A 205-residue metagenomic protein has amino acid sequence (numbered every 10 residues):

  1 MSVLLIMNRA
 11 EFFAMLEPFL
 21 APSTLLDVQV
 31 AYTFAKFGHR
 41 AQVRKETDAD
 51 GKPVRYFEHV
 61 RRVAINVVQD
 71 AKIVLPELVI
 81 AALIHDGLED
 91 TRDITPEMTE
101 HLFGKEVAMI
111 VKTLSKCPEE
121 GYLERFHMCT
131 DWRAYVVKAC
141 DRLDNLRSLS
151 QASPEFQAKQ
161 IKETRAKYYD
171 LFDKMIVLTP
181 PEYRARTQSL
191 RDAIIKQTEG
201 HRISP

Functional and structural regions predicted by a protein language model:
M1-P205: Active-site helical microenvironments for divalent-metal-assisted chemistry
